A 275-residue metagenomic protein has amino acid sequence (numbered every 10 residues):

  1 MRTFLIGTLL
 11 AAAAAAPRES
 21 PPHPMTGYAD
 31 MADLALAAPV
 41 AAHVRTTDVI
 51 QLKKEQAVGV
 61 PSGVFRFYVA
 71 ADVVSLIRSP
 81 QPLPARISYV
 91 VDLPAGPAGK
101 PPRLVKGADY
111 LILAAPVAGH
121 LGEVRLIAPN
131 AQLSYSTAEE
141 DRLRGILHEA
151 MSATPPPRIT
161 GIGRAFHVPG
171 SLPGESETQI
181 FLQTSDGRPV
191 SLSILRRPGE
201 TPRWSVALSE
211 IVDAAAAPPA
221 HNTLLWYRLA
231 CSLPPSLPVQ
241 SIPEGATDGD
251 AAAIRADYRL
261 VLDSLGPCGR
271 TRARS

Functional and structural regions predicted by a protein language model:
T3-A13: Sec-dependent N-terminal signal peptides
A15-S275: Transition segments tied to proteolytic processing and entry into folded domains
